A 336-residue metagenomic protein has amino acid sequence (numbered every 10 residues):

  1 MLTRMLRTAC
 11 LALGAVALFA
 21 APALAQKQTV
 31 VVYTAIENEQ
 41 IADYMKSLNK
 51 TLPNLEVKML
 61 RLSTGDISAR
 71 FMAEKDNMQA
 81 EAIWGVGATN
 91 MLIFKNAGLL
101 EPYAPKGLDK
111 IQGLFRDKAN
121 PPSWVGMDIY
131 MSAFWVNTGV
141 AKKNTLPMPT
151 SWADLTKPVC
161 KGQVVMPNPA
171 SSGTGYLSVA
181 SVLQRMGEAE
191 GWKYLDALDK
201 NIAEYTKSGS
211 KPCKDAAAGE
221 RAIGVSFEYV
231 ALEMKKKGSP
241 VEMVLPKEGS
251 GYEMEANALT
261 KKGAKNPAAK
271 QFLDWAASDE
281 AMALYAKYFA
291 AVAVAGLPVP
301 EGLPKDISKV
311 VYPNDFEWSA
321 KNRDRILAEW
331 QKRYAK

Functional and structural regions predicted by a protein language model:
F19-A25: Sec/Tat signal peptide C-region and signal peptidase I cleavage site
Q26-L92: Early extracytoplasmic/lumenal segment of secretory-pathway proteins
A35-A42, G65, Q79-E220: Extracytoplasmic ligand-binding site segments that recognize negatively charged/polar headgroups
T89-I93, A217, R221-P240, F289: A ligand-binding cleft/hinge motif common to bilobed small-molecule-binding domains
G113-L114, Y130, Y194-D199, Y205-T206 (+2 more regions): Periplasmic-binding protein-like
W135-V140, E253-K265, L284-Y285: A bilobed periplasmic-binding-protein/Venus flytrap-type ligand-binding module shared by bacterial periplasmic
C160-P167, A276-V299: Periplasmic-binding protein-like
E188-E190, A291-K336: An extracytoplasmic/periplasmic, membrane-proximal ligand-sensing/linker region
